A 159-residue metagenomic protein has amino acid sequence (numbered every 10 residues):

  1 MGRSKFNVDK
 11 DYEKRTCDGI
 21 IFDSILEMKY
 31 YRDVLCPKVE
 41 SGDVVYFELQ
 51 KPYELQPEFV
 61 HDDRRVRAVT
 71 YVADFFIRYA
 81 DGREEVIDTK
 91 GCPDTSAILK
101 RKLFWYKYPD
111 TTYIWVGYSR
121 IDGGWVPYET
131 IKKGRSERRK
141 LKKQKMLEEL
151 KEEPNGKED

Functional and structural regions predicted by a protein language model:
M1-D159: Electrostatic, structured charged patches in enzyme active sites and in nucleic-acid/phosphate-binding
